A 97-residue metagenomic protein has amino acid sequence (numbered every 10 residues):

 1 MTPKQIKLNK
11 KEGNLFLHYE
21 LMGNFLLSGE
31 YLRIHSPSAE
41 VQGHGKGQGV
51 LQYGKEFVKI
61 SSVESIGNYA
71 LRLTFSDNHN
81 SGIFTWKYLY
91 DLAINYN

Functional and structural regions predicted by a protein language model:
M1-N97: Motif-centric detector for short Cys/His coordination patterns
